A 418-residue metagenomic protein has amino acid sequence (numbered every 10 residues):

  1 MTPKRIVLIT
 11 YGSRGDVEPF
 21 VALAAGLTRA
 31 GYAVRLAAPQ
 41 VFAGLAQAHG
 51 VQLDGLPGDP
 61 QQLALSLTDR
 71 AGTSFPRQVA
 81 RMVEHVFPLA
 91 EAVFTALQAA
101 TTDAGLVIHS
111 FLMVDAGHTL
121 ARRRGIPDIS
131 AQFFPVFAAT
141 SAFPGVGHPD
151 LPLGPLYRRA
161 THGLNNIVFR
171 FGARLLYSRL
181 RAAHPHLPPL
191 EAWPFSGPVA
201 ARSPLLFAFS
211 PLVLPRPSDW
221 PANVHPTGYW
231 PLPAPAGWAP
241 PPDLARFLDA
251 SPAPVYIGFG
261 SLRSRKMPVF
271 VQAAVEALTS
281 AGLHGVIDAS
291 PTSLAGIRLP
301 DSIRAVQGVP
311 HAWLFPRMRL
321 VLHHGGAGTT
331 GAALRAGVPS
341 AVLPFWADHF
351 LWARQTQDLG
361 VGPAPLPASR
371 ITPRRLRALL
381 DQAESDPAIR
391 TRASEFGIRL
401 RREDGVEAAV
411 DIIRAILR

Functional and structural regions predicted by a protein language model:
T2-R14, E18-A37, V41-G50, Q78 (+7 more regions): Nucleotide-activated sugar donor-binding and catalytic core shared by glycosyltransferases and related lipid-linked
I6, V255-Y256: Hydrophobic beta-strand anchors of alpha/beta hydrolase catalytic cores
R14, D59, F134-P135, P291-T292 (+1 more regions): Short glycine-enriched loops at secondary-structure junctions
P39-P254, S261-Q272, E276-L283, I297 (+1 more regions): Nucleotide-sugar-dependent glycosyltransferase catalytic domains
F259-L262, G326: Glycine-rich beta-strand-to-loop/alpha-helix junction loops that act as flexible
